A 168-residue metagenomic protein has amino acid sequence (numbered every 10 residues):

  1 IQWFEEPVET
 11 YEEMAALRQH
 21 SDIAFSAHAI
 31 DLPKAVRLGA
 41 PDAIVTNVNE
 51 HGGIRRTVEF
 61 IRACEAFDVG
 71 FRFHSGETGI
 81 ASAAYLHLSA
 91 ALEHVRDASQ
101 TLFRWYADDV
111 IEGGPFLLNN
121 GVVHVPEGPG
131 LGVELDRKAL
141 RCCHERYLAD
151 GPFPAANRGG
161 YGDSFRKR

Functional and structural regions predicted by a protein language model:
I1-W3: Alpha/beta enzyme core
E6: Conserved, non-catalytic sequence blocks in retroelement Pol enzymes and Pol-derived host proteins
E9-A24, A29-E134: Shared catalytic-loop signature of beta/alpha-barrel
L131-R168: Extended hydrophobic packing segments that form well-structured cores
